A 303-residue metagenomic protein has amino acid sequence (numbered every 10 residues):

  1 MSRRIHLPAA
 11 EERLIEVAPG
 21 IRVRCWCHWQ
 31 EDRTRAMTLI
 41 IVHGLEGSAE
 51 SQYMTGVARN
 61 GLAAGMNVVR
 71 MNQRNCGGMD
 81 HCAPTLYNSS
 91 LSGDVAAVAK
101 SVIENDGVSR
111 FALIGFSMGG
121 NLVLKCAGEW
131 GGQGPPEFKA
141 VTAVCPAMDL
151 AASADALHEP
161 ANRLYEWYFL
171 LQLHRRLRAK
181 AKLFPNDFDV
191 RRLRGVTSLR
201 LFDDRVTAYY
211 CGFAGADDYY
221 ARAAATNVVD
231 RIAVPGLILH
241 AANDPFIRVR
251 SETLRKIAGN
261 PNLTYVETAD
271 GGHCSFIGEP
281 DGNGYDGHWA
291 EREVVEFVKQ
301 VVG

Functional and structural regions predicted by a protein language model:
M1-D32, I277-E279, N283-Y285: N-terminal cap/lid segment of alpha/beta-hydrolase-fold proteins
A36-G44: Short beta-strand element of the alpha/beta-hydrolase
G47-E50, A58-C82: Conserved alpha/beta-hydrolase
N60, R74-A112, Y285: Catalytic nucleophile-loop/oxyanion-hole region of alpha/beta-hydrolase and closely related hydrolase-like folds
D106-C211: Alpha/beta-hydrolase-fold enzymes
R205-V228: Active-site nucleophile elbow and catalytic-triad environment of alpha/beta-hydrolase enzymes
I232, I238-H240, D244: Short beta-strand/loop motif that positions the catalytic acidic residue of the alpha/beta-hydrolase fold
A269-G303: Catalytic active-site module of serine/aspartate enzymes centered on a nucleophile-bearing elbow/loop
